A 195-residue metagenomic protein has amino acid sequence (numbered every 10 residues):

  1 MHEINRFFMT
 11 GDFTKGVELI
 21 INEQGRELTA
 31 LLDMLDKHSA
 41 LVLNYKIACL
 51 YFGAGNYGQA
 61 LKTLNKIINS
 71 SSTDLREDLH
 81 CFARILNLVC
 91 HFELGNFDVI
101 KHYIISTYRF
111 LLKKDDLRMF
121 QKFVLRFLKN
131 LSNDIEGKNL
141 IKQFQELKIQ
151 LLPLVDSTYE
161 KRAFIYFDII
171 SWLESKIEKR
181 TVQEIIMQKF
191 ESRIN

Functional and structural regions predicted by a protein language model:
M1-H2, L31-N44, S71-R84, K114-F123 (+1 more regions): Alpha-solenoid helical repeat architecture
M1-N5, M9, S39, Y45-G53 (+2 more regions): "A position-specific structural signal for the A-helix of alpha-solenoid helical repeats
M1-S39, L43-I47: Extended amphipathic alpha-helical coiled-coil/heptad-repeat regions
F7, E23, E27, Y51-A54 (+6 more regions): Generic structural signal for hydrophobic core residues of well-folded globular domains
F13-T14, Y57, F97: TPR-repeat structural position
I20-D33, L61-T73, I105-D116, I149-L152: Amphipathic alpha-helical segments of tetratricopeptide repeats
D98-N195: C-terminal non-catalytic interaction modules
